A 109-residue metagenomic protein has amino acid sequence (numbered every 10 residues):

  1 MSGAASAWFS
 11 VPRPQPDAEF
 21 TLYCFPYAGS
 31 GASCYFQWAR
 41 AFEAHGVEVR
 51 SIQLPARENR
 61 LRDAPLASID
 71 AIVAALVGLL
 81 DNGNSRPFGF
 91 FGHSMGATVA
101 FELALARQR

Functional and structural regions predicted by a protein language model:
M1-R109: Domain-scale detector for complete catalytic domains at protein termini or as standalone homologs
